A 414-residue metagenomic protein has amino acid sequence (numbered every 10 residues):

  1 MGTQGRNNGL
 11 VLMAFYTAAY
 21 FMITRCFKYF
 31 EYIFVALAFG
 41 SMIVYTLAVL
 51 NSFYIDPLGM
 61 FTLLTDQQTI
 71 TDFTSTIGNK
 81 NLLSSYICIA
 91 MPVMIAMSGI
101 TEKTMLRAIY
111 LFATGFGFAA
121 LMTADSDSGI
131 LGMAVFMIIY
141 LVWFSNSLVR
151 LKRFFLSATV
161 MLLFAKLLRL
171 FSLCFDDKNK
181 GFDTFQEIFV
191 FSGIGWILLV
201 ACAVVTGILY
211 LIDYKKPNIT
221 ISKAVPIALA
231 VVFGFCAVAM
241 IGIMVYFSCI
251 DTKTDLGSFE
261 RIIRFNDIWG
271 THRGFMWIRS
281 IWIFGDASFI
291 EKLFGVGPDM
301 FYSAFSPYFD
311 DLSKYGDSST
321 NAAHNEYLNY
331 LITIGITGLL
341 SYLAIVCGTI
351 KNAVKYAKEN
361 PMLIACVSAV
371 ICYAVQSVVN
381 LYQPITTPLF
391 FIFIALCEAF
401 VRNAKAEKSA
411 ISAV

Functional and structural regions predicted by a protein language model:
R6-M22, E31-T69, S75-K216, P226 (+7 more regions): Alpha-helical transmembrane segments of multi-pass inner-membrane proteins
K28, A406-V414: Short, charged juxtamembrane terminal tails flanking transmembrane helices
F53-F61, I250-D251, F289-G295: Proline-centered turn/helix-capping motifs that create local helix->coil transitions or kinks
T65-T71, C88, F259-M276, P307 (+1 more regions): Luminal/periplasmic active-site loops of membrane-embedded glycosylation enzymes
N79, D267-S319, I334-G338: TM-adjacent membrane-interface loops and short helices in multi-pass inner/ER membrane proteins
L211-I262, D267: Long, low-complexity, polar/charged, intrinsically disordered or flexibly structured peripheral segments
Y327: Short active-site alpha-helical segment characteristic of glycosyltransferases and processive polysaccharide synthases
